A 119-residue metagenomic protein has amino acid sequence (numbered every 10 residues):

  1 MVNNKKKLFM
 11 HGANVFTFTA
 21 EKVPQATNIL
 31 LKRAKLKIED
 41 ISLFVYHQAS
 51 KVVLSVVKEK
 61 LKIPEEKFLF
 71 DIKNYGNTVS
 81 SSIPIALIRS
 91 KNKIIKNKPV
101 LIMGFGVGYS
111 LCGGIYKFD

Functional and structural regions predicted by a protein language model:
M1-I72: Hydrophobic pocket-lining "lid/loop/helix" segments that shape and contact the acyl-thioester
V15, Y75, G108: Glycine-/small-residue-rich active-site loops that bind phosphorylated ligands and cofactors
V23, A86-D119: Conserved beta-strand-centric core segments of catalytic alpha/beta enzyme folds
Q25, K58, I63, S80 (+2 more regions): General N-terminal targeting signals
V52-S55, S80, Y109-C112: Short active-site-adjacent structural elements
D71-I83: Active-site-adjacent helical/loop segments in soluble small-molecule enzymes
